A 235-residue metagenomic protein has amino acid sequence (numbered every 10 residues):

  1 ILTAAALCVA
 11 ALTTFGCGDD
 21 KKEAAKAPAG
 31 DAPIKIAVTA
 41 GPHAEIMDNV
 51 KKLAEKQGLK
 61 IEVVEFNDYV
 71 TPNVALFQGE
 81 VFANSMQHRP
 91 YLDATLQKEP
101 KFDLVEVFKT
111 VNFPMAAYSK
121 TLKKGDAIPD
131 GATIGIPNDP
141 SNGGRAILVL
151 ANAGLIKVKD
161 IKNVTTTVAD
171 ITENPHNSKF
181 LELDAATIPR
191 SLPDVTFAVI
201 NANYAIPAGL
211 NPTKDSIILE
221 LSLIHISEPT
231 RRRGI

Functional and structural regions predicted by a protein language model:
I1-P33: Short, low-complexity disordered leader/linker segments with a strong preference for bacterial N-terminal type II
D20-K35, A54-K56, K124-G131: Immediate post-signal peptide segment of exported/extracytoplasmic ligand-binding proteins
G30-G41, L59-E65, T133-I134: Short, well-ordered beta-strand elements
G41, N67-Y69, G79-E80, N84-D93 (+3 more regions): Beta->alpha turn/N-cap motifs
V63-V74, K162-R190: Short helix-initiation/N-cap motifs at beta->coil->alpha
A94-V107, K120-L122, D194, V199 (+1 more regions): Ligand-binding "clamshell"
L104-I156: A conserved helix-loop-strand patch within extracytoplasmic ligand-binding domains of the periplasmic binding
I224-I235: Single conserved hydrophobic/aromatic residue that forms the stacking wall/gate of nucleotide- or nucleobase-binding
